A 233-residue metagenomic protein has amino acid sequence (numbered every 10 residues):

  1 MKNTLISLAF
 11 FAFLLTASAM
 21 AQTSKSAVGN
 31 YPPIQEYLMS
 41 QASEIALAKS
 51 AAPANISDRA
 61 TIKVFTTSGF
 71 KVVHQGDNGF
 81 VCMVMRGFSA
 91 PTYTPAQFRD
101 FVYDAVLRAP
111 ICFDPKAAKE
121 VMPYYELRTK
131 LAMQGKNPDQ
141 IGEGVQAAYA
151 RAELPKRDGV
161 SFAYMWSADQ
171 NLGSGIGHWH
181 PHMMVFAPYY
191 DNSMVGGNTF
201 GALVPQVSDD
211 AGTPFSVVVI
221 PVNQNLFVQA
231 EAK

Functional and structural regions predicted by a protein language model:
M1-L8: Bacterial N-terminal signal peptides that target proteins for export
L8-A17: Bacterial N-terminal signal peptides
A17-T23: Bacterial Sec-dependent signal peptides at the C-terminal "C-region" and cleavage site
T23-K233: Primary mode marks residue(s) on the alpha4-beta5-alpha5 output face of response regulator receiver
